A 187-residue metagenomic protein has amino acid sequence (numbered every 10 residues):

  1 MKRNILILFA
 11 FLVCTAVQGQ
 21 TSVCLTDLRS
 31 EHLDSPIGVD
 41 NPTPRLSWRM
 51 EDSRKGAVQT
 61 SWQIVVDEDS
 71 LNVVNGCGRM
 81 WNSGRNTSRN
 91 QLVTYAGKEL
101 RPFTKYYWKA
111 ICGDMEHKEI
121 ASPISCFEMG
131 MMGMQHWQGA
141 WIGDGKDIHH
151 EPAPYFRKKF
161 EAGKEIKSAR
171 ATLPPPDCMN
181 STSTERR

Functional and structural regions predicted by a protein language model:
M1-C24: Bacterial Sec-dependent N-terminal signal peptides
Q20-K55, C126-G133: Pro/Thr/Ser/Gly-rich low-complexity, intrinsically disordered linker/stalk tracts
L33, E51, V65-D69, G113 (+3 more regions): Predominantly extracellular/luminal cell-surface or secreted proteins
P42-L46, F156, K167-A169: Structural beta-strand segments of beta-rich domains
M50, G56-K105, I111, M115-S122 (+1 more regions): Recognizes extended acidic, P/S/T-rich segments that occur within or adjacent to Ig-like beta-sandwich modules
E128-E151: Low-complexity, Pro/Ser/Thr- and charge-rich linker/hinge segments at domain boundaries
H150-A162: Short beta-strands within extracellular/lumenal beta-sheet-rich domains
F160-G163, K167-S183: Aromatic-lined ligand-binding clefts that engage carbohydrates, nucleic acids, or primary amines
